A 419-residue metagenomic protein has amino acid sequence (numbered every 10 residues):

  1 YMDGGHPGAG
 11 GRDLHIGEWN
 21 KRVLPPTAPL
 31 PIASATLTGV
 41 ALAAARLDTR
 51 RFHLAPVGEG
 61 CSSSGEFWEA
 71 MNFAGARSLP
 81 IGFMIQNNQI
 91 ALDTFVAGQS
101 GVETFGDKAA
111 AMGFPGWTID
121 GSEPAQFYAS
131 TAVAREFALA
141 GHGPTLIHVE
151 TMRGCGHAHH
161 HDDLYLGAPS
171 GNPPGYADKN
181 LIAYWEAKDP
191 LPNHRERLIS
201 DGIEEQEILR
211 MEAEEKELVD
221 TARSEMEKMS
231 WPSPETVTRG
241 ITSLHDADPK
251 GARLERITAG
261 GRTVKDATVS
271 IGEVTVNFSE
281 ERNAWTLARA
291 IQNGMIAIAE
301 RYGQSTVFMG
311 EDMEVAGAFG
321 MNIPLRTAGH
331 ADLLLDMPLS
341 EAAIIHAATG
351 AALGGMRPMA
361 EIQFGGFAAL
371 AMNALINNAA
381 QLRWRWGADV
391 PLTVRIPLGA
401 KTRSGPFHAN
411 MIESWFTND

Functional and structural regions predicted by a protein language model:
Y1-G8, M321-L353, M359, G365-G366 (+1 more regions): Active-site cofactor/substrate anionic-group-binding motifs, chiefly glycine- and Lys/Arg-rich phosphate-binding loops
Y1-R77, F95-G101, G106-G113, P406-F407: Cofactor-binding active-site loop characterized by glycine-rich and histidine/acidic residues
H15-S34, G58, D120-E123, G310-E314 (+3 more regions): Active-site nucleophile and cofactor-binding loops and adjacent substrate-binding regions of central metabolic enzymes
P25-T27, T49-S64, P80-I85, T306-M309 (+3 more regions): A short, small-residue-rich loop immediately preceding and capping a beta-strand
L42-T49, V102-V133, N180-A213, R385-D419: Conserved thiamine diphosphate
G75-I85, L333-M337, A379-L398, N418-D419: A glycine-rich helix N-cap at a beta->alpha junction
A125-Y165, R210-A252, D389-I396, T402-D419: Structural signature of the thiamine diphosphate
C155-A328: Conserved acidic/glycine
